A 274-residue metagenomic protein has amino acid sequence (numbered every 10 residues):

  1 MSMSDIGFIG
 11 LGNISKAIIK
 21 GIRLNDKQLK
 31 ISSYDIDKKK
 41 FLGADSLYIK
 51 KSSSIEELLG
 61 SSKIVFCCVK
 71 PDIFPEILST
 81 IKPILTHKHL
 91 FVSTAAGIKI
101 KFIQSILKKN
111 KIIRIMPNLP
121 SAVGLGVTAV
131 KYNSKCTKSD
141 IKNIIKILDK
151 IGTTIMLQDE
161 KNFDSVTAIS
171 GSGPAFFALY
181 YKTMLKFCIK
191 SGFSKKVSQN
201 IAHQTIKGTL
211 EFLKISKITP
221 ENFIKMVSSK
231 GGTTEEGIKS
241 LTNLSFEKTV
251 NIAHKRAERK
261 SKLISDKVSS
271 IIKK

Functional and structural regions predicted by a protein language model:
M1-G60, L125-G126, I189-K190: NAD(P)+-binding Rossmann beta1-loop-alpha1 motif at the extreme N-terminus of oxidoreductases
S2, H203-K274: NAD(P)-dependent Rossmann-like dehydrogenase/reductase catalytic/cofactor-binding core
S32-Y34, S52, V92, I113-I115 (+1 more regions): Hydrophobic/aromatic beta-strand patches that form the interior of the parallel beta-sheet core in alpha/beta enzyme
G43, I55-V130, S134: Rossmann-like NAD(P)(H) cofactor-binding subdomain of soluble oxidoreductases
L58, F74, S194-A202, F223 (+1 more regions): Small-residue helix-packing motif on alpha-helices
F102, I106-K111, V127-S165, F176-I215: Internal alpha-helical scaffold of NAD(P)-dependent oxidoreductase catalytic cores
I112, F163-A168, P220-K225: Short pre-catalytic strand/loop immediately N-terminal to key active-site residues, enriched for Gly-Thr
